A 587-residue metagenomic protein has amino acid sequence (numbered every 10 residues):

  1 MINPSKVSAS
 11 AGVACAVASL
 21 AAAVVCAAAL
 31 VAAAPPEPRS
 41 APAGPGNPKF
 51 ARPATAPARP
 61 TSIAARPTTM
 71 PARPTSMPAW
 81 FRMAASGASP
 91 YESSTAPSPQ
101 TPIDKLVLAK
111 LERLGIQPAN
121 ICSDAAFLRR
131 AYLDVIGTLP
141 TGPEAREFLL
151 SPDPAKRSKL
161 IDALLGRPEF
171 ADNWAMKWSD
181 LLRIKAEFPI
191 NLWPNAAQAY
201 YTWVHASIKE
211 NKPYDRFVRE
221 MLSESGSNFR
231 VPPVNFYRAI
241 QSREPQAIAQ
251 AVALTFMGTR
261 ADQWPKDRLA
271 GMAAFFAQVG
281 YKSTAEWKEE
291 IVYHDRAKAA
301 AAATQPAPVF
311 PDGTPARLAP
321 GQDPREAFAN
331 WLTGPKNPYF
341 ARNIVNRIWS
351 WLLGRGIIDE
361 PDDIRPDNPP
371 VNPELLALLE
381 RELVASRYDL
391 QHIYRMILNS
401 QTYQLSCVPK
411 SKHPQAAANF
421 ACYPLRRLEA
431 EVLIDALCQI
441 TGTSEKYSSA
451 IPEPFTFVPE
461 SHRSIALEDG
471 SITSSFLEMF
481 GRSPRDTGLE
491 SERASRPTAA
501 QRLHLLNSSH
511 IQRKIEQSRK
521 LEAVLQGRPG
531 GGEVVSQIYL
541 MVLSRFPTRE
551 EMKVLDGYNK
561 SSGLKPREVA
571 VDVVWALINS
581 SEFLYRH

Functional and structural regions predicted by a protein language model:
M1-A14: N-terminal secretory signal peptides that target proteins for export/translocation
A14-A29: Bacterial N-terminal signal peptides
A33-L108: N-terminal pre-domain segments of enzymes
Y91-D312, E326, Y339-E380, Y388-L525 (+2 more regions): Short, structured secondary-structure elements that scaffold catalytic or ligand/cofactor-binding regions
T333-P335, E380-L383: Conserved interaction-surface patches within small, structured recognition/assembly domains
S544: Conserved micro-motifs of the catalytic ATP-binding
